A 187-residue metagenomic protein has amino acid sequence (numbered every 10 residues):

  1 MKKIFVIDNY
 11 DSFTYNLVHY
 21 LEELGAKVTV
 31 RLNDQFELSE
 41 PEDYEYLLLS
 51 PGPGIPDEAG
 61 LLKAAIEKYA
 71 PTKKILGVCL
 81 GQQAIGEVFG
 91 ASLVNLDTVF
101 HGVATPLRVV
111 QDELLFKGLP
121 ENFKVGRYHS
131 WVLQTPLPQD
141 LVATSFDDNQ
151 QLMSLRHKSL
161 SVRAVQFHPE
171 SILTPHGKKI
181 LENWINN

Functional and structural regions predicted by a protein language model:
K2, H157-V162: Beta-strand-turn-beta hairpins that frame and shape the catalytic cleft of phosphate-ester-processing enzymes
K2-L24: Short, charged N-terminal beta->alpha structural module
K3, Y46-E113, L181-E182: Cysteine-nucleophile active-site neighborhood
F13, G54-P56, I172: Active-site beta-alpha loop architecture of Rossmann-like, nucleotide-cofactor-dependent enzymes
K27-Q35: A short beta-strand-loop structural module common to alpha/beta enzyme folds
Q35-Y44: Short amphipathic alpha-helix with an adjacent loop that forms part of the alpha/beta core around
E113-S159: Catalytic beta-strand/loop cores that center a nucleophilic Ser/Cys/Thr and support acyl-enzyme chemistry
I172-N187: Acyltransferase
